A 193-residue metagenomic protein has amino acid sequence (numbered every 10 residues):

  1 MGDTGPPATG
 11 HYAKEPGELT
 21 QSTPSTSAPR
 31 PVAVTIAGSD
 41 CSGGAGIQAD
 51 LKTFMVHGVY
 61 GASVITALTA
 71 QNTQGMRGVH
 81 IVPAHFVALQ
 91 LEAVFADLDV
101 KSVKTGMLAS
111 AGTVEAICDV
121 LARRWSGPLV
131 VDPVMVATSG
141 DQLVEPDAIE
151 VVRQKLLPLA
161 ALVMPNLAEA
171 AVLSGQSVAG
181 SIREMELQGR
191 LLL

Functional and structural regions predicted by a protein language model:
D3, Y12-S102, S174-S177, I182-L193: Small-residue (G/A/S/T)-rich helix-start motifs and N-terminal tracts that mark the onset
P6-P7: Compositionally biased, intrinsically disordered low-complexity segments enriched in Pro/Arg/Gln/His
A62-T66, P128-P133, L156-A168: Non-cysteine beta-strand/loop elements that form the S-adenosyl-L-methionine
Q71, M135-A137, A170-A171: A short, flexible beta-alpha/helix-coil linker loop
F95-K155: Glycine/small-residue-rich loop that forms an oxyanion/phosphate-binding "nest" at active or ligand-binding sites
P146-L193: Conserved phosphate/ATP/ADP-binding segment of small-molecule kinases
